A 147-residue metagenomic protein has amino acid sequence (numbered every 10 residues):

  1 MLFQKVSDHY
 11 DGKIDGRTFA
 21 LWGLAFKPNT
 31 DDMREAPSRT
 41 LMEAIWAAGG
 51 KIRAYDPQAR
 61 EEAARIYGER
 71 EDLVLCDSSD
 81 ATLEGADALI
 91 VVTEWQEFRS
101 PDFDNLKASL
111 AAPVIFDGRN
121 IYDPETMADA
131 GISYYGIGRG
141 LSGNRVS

Functional and structural regions predicted by a protein language model:
M1-S147: Structural/interface elements that position substrates and couple domains in central-metabolism enzymes
